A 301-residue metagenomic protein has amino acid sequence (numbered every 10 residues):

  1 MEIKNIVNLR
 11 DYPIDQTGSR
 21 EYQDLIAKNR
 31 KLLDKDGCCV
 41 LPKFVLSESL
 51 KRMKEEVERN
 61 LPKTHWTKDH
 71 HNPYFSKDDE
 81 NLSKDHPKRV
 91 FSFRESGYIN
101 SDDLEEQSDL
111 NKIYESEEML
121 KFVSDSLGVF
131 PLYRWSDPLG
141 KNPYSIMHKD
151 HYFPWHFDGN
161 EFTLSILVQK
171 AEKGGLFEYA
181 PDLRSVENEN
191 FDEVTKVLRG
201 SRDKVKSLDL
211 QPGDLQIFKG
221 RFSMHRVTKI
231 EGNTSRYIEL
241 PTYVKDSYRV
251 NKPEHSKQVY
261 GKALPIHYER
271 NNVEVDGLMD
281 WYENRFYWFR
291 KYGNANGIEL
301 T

Functional and structural regions predicted by a protein language model:
E2-D24, R30, D34, K43-E118 (+1 more regions): Non-heme Fe(II)-dependent double-stranded beta-helix
E2-E21, R184-T301: Conserved double-stranded beta-helix
K35-V40, L215: Residue-level preference for the first positions of well-ordered beta-strands
C39-V45, D209: Short amphipathic
L46, N160, K173, G232-N233: Short strand-connecting beta-turns/loops that link adjacent beta-strands
V57, V168, Y243-K245: Short beta-strand segments enriched in hydrophobic/aromatic residues within well-folded beta-rich domains
L61-H65, L127-P131, S247: A generic secondary-structure signal for well-formed alpha-helical elements
E105-N111, L120-L215: Catalytic core of non-heme Fe(II) oxygenases with the double-stranded beta-helix
